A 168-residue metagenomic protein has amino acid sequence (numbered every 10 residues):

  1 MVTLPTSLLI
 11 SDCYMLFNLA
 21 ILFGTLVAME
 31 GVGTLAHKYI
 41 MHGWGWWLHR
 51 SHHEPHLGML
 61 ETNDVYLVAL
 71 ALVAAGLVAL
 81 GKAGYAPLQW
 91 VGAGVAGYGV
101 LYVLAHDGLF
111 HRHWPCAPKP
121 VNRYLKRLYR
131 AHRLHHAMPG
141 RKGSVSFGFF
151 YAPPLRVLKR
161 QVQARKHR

Functional and structural regions predicted by a protein language model:
V2-L16, A28, G43-W44, L48-Y66 (+2 more regions): Cytosolic/stromal cytosol-facing helical appendages immediately following the last transmembrane segment
F17-A36: N-terminal signal-anchor transmembrane alpha helix
A20-G24, W90-V95: Small-residue packing motifs within transmembrane alpha-helices
V32-W46: Short, charged cytosolic
L35-A36, V95, K119: A general structural-boundary detector
L67-A71, G92: Alpha-helical transmembrane segments and their immediate juxtamembrane boundary regions in integral membrane proteins
A71-V78: Hydrophobic, membrane-inserted alpha-helices
